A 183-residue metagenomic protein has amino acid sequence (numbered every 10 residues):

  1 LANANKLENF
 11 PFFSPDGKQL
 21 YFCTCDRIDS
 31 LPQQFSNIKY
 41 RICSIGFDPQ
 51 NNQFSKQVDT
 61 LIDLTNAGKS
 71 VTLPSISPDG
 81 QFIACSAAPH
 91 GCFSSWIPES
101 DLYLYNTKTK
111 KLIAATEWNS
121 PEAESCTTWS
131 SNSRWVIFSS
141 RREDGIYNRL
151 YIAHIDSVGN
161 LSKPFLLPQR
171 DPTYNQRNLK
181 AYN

Functional and structural regions predicted by a protein language model:
L1-N183: Sequence signature of WD/YWTD-type beta-propeller architectures
